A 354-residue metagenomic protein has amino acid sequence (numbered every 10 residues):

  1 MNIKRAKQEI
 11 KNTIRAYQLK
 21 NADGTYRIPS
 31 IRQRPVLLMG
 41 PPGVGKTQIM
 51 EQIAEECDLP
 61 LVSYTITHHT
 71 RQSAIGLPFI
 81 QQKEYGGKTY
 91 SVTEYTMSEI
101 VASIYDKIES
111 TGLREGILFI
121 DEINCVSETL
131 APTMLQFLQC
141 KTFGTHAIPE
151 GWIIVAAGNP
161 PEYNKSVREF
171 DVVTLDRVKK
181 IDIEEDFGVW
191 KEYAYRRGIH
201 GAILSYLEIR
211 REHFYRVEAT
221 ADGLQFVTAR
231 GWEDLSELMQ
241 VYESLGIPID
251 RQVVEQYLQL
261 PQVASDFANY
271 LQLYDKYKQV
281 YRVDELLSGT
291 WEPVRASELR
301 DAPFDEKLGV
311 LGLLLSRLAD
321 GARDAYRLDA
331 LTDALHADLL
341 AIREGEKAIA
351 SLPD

Functional and structural regions predicted by a protein language model:
M1-I209: AAA+ P-loop NTPase catalytic core and its hallmark functional loops
R196-E346: Alpha-helical lid/collar subdomain of P-loop NTPases
I349-D354: Short, intrinsically disordered, charge-balanced linker/junction segments flanking boundaries in proteins
